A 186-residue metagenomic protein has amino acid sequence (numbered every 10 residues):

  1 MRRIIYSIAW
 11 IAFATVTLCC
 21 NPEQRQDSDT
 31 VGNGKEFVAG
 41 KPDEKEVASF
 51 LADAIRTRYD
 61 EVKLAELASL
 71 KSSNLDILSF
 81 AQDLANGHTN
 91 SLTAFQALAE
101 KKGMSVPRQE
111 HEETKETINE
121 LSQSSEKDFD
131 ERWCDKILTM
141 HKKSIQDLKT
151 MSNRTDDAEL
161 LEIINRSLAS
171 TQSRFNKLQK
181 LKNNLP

Functional and structural regions predicted by a protein language model:
R2-S7, C20-P186: His/Met- and acidic-residue-enriched segments that coordinate or traffic transition-metal cofactors and support
S7-A14: Sec-dependent N-terminal signal peptides
T15-C19: C-terminal motif of bacterial Sec signal peptides marking the signal peptidase cleavage site
